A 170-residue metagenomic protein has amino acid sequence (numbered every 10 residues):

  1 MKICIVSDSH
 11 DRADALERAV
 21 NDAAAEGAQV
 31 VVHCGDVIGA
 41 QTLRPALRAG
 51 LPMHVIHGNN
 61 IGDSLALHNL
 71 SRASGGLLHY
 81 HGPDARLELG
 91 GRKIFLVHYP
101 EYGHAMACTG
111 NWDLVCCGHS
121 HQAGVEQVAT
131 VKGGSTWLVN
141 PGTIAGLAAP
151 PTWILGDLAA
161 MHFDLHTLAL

Functional and structural regions predicted by a protein language model:
M1, A169-L170: Short, low-complexity, intrinsically disordered N-terminal peptides in bacterial proteins
M1-R48, G62-S64, H68-N69, G75-G76 (+1 more regions): N-terminal active-site segment of His-dependent metallophosphoesterases
V6, E88-G90, A159: A structural detector for beta-sheet-dominated domains
S7-D11, G35-V37, G58-I61, Y99-E101 (+2 more regions): Active-site metal-binding loops of divalent metal-dependent hydrolases
A23-G27, L89, C108-G110: Glycine-rich phosphate-binding loop signature in dinucleotide/nucleotide-binding domains
Q41-V55, G133-T136: Short acidic, glycine/proline-enriched helix-loop-strand junctions
G50-Y99: Helix-adjacent hinge/juxtasegments
H54, H81-P83, K93-F95, Y99-L168: Conserved beta-sheet core of the metallophosphoesterase superfamily
